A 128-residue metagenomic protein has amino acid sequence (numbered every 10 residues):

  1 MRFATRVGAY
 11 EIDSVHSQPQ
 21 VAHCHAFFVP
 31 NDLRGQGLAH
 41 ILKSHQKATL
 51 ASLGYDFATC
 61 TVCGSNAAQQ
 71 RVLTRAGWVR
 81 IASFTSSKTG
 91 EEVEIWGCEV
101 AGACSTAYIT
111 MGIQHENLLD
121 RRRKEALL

Functional and structural regions predicted by a protein language model:
M1-H25, P30, R122-L127: Acetyl-CoA-dependent GNAT
Y10-D13, H23-C24, K43-Q46, L73 (+1 more regions): Polar/charged side chains located within well-ordered beta-strands of beta-rich proteins
Q18-Q20, N66, S87-E92: Short acidic/glycine-enriched loop/turn segments that link adjacent beta-strands
A26-R34, V62-C63: A short, internal acetyl-CoA/4′-phosphopantetheine-binding micro-motif in the GNAT/acyltransferase core
V29, G35-A48, R75: Conserved acetyl-CoA-binding loop-helix of GNAT-fold acetyltransferases
H40, G64-A82: Conserved active-site alpha-helix within GNAT-family acetyltransferase domains
L50-V62: Conserved GNAT acetyl-CoA-binding A-motif
S86-L128: C-terminal "cap" of GNAT-fold acetyltransferases
